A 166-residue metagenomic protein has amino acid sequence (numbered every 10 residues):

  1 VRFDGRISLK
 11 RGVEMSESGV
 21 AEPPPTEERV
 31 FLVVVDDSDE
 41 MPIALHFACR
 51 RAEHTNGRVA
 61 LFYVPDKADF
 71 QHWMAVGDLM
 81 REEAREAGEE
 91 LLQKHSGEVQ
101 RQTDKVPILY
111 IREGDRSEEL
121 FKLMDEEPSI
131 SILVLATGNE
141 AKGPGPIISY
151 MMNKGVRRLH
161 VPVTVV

Functional and structural regions predicted by a protein language model:
R2-E22, T26, Q100-L133: Structural beta-alpha unit
F3, G12, Y63-E90: Acidic, proline/glycine-rich short linear motifs
A21-A75, R158: Small/aliphatic-rich secondary-structure junction motif
A44-F47, K122-L123, M151: A short acidic, amphipathic alpha-helical/loop segment
T55, T103, M151, R158-H160: Short, structured coil segments at secondary-structure junctions
A60-F62, I108-R112, T164-V166: General small-molecule cofactor/ligand-binding pocket signal
I132-R157: Glycine-rich, Arg-bearing micro-motifs that act as flexible, cationic patches
V156-V166: Short, flexible loop segments at boundaries between secondary-structure elements
